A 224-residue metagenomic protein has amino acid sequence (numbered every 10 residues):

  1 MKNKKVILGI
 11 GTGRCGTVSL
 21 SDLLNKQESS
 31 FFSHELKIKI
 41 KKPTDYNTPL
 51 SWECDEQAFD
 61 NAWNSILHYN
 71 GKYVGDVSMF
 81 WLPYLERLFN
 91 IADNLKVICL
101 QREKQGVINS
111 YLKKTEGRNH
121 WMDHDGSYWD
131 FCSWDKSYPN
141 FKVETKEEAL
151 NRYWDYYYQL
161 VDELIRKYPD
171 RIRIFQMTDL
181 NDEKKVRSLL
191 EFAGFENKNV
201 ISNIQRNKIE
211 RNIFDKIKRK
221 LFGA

Functional and structural regions predicted by a protein language model:
M1-Y69, K208-L221: PAPS-dependent sulfotransferase catalytic core
G9-G11, V74-V77, C99-Q101, I174-M177: Short beta-strand segments
G13-C15, K26, K37-K39, F80-L82 (+3 more regions): Short, solvent-exposed loop/turn segments at secondary-structure junctions
N25-Q27, Y69-N70, A92, K167-P169: Short, well-ordered coil/turn elements that cap or connect secondary structure elements
C54-A58, D76-F80, A149-Y157, N181: Soluble or luminal CAZymes and related metallo-dependent hydrolases
I66-A92, L100: Glycine-rich phosphate-binding loop used to anchor ATP phosphates in small-molecule kinases, encompassing both
L85-I174, E183-K198: PAPS-dependent sulfotransferase catalytic domain
L190-A224: Long hydrophobic alpha-helical segments typical of transmembrane helices together with their membrane-interfacial
